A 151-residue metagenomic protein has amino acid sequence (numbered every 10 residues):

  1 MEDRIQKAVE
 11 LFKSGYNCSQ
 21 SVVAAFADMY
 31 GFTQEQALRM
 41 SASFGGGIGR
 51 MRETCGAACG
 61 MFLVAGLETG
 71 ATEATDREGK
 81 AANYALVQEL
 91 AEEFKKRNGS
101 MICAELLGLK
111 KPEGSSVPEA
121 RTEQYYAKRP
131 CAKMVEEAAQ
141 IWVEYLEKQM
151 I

Functional and structural regions predicted by a protein language model:
M1-S14: Polybasic, low-complexity association/targeting segments
F12-G15, F26, Y30, I48 (+4 more regions): Structural signal for hydrophobic packing residues in well-ordered secondary-structure cores of soluble enzyme domains
Y16, F44-L63: Glycine/serine-rich anion-binding loops at beta->alpha junctions that coordinate negatively charged ligand groups
A25-S43, P112-S116: Acidic-glycine-rich active-site phosphate/pyrophosphate-binding loop
M29-R39, A65-L86, M150: Phosphate-handling active-site elements
R52, E78-G79, F94-K95: RNase III-family endoribonuclease catalytic core
N83-I151: C-terminal binding/interaction regions
